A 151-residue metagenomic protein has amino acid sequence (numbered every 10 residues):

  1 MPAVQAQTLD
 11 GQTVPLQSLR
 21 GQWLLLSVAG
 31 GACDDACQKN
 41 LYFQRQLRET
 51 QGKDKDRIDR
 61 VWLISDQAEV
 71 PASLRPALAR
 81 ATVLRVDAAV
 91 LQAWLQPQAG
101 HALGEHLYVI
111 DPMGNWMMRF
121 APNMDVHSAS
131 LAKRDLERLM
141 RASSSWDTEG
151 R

Functional and structural regions predicted by a protein language model:
V4-L24: A short beta-strand-turn-helix
Q17-Q44: Short active-site neighborhood of thiol/selenol oxidoreductases, capturing the structured segment around
Q22-L25, R57-L63: Local sequence-structure signature of Cys/Sec-based thiol-disulfide redox active-site neighborhoods
L41-V61: Conserved helix-turn-beta segment immediately C-terminal to the redox Cys motif in thioredoxin-like folds
R48-K55, L95, L136, M140-S144: Sec/Tat-exported extracytoplasmic proteins
D59-E69, S73-I110: Short, internal strand/loop/helix patches that form the active-site neighborhood or redox-interaction surface
L103-R151: Thiol-/selenol-based redox modules, centered on thioredoxin-like and closely related oxidoreductase domains
